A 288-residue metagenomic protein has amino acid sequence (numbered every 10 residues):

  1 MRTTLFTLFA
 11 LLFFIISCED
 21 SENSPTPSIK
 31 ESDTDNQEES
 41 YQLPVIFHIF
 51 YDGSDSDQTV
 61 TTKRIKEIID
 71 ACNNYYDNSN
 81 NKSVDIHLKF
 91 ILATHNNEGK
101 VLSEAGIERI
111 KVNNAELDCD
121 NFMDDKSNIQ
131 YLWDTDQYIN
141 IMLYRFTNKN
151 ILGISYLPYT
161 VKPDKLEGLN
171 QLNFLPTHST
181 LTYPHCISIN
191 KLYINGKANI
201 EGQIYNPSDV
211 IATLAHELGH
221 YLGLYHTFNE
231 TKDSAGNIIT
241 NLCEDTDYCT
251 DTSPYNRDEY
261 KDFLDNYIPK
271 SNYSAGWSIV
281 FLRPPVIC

Functional and structural regions predicted by a protein language model:
M1-S28: Bacterial Sec-dependent N-terminal signal peptides
T7, P27-I29, D118-D120, K162-D164 (+2 more regions): Alpha-helix initiation/capping motif
L12, E39-Y41, V84, T135 (+2 more regions): A short, polar/charged loop/turn motif at coil->beta-strand junctions and beta-hairpin connectors
S21-I139, Y144-N148: Propeptide-to-catalytic entry region of secreted or membrane-anchored zinc metalloproteases
I107-M123, L157-L181, T246-P269: Charged, glycine/proline-rich intrinsically disordered loops and linkers
D124-Y225, N229: Active-site-proximal segment of zinc-dependent metalloprotease catalytic domains
I194-C288: The catalytic-center signature of Zn2+-dependent metalloproteases
